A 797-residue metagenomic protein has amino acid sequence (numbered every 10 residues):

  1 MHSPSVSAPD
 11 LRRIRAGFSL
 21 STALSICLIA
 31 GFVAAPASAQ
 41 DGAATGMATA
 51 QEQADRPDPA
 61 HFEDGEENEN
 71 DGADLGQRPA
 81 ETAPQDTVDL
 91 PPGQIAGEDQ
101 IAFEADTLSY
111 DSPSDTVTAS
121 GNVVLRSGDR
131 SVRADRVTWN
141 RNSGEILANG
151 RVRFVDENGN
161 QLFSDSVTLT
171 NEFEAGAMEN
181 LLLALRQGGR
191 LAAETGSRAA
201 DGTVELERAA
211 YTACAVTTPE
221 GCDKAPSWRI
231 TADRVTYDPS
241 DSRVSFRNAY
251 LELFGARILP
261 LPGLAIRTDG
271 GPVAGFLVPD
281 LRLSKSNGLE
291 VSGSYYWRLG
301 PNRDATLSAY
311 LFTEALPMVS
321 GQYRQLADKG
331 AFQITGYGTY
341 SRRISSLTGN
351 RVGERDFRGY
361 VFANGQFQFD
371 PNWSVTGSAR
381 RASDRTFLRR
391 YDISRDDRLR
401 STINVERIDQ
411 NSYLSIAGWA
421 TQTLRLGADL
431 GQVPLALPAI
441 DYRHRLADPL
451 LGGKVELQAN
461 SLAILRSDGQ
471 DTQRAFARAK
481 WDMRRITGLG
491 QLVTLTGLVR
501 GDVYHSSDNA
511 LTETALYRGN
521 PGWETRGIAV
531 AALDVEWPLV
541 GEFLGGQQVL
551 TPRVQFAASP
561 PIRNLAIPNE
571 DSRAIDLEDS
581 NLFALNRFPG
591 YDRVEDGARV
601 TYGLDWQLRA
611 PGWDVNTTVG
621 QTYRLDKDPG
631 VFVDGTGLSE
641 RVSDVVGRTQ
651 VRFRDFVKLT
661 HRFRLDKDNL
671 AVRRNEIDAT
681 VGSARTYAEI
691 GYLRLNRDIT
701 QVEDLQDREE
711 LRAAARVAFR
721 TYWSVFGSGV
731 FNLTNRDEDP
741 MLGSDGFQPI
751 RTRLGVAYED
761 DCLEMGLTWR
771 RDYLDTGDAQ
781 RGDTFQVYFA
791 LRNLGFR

Functional and structural regions predicted by a protein language model:
M1-A16: N-terminal secretory signal peptides that target proteins for export/translocation
S19-V33: Bacterial N-terminal signal peptides
P36-D41, A50: Boundary at the C-terminal end of the N-terminal hydrophobic targeting segment
A48, R56-T402, T423-R425, Q473-A479 (+5 more regions): Structural signature for solvent-exposed beta-strand/loop edge elements and short helix-capping sites, enriched
A175, L206, T236, N411 (+1 more regions): Outer-membrane beta-barrel translocator/pore domains, especially the C-terminal barrels of Gram-negative outer-membrane
G418-A420: Alpha-helical repeat/alpha-solenoid scaffolds of the HEAT/ARM/MIF4G superfamily and closely related elongated all-alpha
